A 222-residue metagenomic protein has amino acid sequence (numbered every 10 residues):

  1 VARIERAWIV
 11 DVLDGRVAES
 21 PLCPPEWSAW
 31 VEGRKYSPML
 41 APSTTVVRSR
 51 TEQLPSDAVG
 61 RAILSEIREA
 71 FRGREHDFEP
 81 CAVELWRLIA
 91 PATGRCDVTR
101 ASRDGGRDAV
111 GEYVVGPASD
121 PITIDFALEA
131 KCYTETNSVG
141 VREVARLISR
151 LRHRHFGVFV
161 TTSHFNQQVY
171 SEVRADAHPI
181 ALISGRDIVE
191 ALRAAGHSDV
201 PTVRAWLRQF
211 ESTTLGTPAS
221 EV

Functional and structural regions predicted by a protein language model:
V1-V222: Mixed-charge (Asp/Glu-Lys/Arg
